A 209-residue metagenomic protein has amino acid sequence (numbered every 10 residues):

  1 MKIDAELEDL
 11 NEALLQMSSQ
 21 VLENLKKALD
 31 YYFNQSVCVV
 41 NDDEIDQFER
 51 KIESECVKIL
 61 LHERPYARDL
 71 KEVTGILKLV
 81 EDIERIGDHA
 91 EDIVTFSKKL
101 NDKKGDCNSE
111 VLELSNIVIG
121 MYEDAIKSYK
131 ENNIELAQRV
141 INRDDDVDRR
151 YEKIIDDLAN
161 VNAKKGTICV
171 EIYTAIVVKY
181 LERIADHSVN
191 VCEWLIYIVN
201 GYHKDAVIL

Functional and structural regions predicted by a protein language model:
M1-L209: Cytosolic, long alpha-helical scaffolding segments
